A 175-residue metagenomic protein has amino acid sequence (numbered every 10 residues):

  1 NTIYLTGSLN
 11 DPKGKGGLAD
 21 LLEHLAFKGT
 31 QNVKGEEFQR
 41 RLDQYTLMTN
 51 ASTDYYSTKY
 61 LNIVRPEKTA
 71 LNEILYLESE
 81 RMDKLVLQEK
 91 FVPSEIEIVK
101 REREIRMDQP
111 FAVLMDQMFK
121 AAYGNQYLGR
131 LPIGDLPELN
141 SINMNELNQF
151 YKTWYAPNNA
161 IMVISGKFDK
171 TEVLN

Functional and structural regions predicted by a protein language model:
N1-L21, E36-E80, F111-P137, N159-S165: M16 family metallopeptidases and their MPP-like homologs
E23-F27: Active-site-flanking alpha-helical
G29-N32, I63-I96, L174: M16/insulysin-pitrilysin zinc metalloprotease superfamily fold
Q39, V86-E104, D169: Acidic/histidine-enriched alpha-helical segments
D43-L47, S141-Q149: Short amphipathic beta-strand starts and helix->beta connectors
L85, E104, D108, P137-N140 (+2 more regions): Hydrophobic alpha-helical scaffolding
I98-Q117: Short acidic/His-enriched helical or mixed secondary-structure segments at domain edges of catalytic enzymes and some
F111, M144, N148-N175: Non-catalytic, conformational "gating/processing" segments within enzyme and secreted inhibitor domains
